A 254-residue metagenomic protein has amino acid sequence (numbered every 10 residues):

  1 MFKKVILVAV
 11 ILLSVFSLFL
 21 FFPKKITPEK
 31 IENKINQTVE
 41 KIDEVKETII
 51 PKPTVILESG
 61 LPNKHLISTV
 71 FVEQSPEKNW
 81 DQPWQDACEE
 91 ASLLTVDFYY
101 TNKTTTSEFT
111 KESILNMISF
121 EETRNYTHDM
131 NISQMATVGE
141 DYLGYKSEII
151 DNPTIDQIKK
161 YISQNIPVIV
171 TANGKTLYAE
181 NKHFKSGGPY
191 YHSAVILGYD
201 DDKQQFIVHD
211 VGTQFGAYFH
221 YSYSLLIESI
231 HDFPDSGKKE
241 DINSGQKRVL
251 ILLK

Functional and structural regions predicted by a protein language model:
F2-I132, N181-G187, D202: Active-site-adjacent structural segments surrounding the nucleophilic cysteine of cysteine proteases and isopeptidases
T48, M117, V138, Y142 (+3 more regions): Residues that form generic nucleotide/phosphate-binding pockets
W84, E89-V96, T110, N131-G139 (+4 more regions): Stable alpha-helical elements in mature extracytoplasmic
L94, G174, G212: Short, flexible active-site-adjacent loop segments at beta-strand->alpha-helix junctions, enriched in small/polar
T123-D156, K160-N165: Mid-length scaffold segments of soluble, non-membrane domains
H128-D129, N165-H183, I230-L250: Repeat-unit-sized solenoid/scaffold elements
P153-I207: Active-site-adjacent substructure of cysteine-protease-like catalytic cores
G187, Y199-K254: Noncatalytic regulatory segments and standalone regulatory/sensor domains
